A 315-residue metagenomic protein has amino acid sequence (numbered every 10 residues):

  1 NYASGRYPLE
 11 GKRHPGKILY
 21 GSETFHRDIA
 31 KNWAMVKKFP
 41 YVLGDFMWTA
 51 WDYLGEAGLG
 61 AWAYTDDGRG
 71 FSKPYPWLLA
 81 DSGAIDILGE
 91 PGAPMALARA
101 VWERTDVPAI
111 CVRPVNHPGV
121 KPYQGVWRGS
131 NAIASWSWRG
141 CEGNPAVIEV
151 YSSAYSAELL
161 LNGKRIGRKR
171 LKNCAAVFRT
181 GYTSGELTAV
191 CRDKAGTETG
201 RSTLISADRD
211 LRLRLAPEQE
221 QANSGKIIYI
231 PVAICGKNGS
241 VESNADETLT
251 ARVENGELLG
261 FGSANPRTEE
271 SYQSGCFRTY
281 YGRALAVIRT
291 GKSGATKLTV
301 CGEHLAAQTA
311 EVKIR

Functional and structural regions predicted by a protein language model:
A3-S224, K237-V241: Substrate-binding clefts and catalytic carboxylate motifs of secreted carbohydrate-active enzymes
K164-K172, G260-C276: Solvent-exposed serine/threonine-rich low-complexity stretches and specific carbohydrate-binding patches
V177-Y182, Q273-K292: Short, hydrophobic beta-strand segments
T183-L187, I228, G294-T296: Exposed beta-strand face motif in extracellular beta-rich ectodomains
C191, I234, V300-G302: Conserved structural position at the C-terminal beta-strand of extracellular beta-sandwich adhesion modules
G200-A207, A306-R315: Short beta-strand elements
D210-R214, A251-R267: Short aromatic-acidic-glycine turn motif
S224-I230: Short, solvent-exposed loop/turn segments enriched in Ser/Thr/Gly
